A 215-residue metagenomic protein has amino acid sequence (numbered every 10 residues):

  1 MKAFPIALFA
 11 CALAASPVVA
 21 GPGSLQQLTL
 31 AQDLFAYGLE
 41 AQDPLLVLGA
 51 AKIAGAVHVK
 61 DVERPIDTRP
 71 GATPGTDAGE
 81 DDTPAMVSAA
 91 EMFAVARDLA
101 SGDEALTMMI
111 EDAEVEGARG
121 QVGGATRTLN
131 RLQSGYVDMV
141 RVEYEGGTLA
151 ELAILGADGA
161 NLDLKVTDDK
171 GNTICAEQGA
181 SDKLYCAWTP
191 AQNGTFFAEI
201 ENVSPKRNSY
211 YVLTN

Functional and structural regions predicted by a protein language model:
M1-A7: Bacterial N-terminal signal peptides that target proteins for export
A15-P17: N-terminal signal peptide c-region/cleavage motif recognized by signal peptidases
A20-M92: Alpha-helical, heptad-rich or low-complexity scaffold/stalk segments that mediate oligomerization or tethering
P44, A125, N130-N215: Acidic, Ser/Thr/Pro-rich low-complexity intrinsically disordered segments
A54-V57, T68-R141: Non-catalytic extracellular/lumenal accessory regions of secreted precursors
